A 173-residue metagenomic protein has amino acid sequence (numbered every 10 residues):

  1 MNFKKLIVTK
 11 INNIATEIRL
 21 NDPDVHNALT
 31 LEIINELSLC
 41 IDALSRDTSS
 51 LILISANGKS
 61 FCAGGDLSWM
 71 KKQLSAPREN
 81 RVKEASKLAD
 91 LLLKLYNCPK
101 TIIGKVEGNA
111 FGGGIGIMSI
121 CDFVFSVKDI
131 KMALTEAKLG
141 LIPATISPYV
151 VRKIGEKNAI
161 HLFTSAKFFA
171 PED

Functional and structural regions predicted by a protein language model:
M1-N57, L93: Conserved CoA-thioester-binding segment of acyl-CoA-metabolizing enzymes
P23-H26, K59, G64, N109 (+1 more regions): A short, glycine- and basic residue-enriched loop/turn that sits immediately adjacent to a domain's principal
T30-I33, E84, F111, P143: Short, conserved glycine- and acidic-residue-centered signature motifs in active-site or ligand-binding loops
L31-E32, G65, G116: Generic recognition of short, well-ordered alpha-helical segments
D47-T48, N57, Q73, C98 (+2 more regions): Structured helix-beta-strand junction loops
A56-L91, A110: Glycine- (often His-adjacent) and acidic-residue-rich active-site loop that binds/positions the CoA thioester
L93-D173: Crotonase-fold acyl-CoA enzyme core
